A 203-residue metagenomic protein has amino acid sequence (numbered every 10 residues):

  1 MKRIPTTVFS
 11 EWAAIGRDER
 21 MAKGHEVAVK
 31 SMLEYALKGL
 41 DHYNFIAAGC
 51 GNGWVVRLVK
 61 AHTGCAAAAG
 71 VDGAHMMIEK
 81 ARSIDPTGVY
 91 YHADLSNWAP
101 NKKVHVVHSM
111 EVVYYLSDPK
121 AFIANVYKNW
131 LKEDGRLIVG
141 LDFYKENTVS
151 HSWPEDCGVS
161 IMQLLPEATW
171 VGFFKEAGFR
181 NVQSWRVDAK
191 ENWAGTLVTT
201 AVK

Functional and structural regions predicted by a protein language model:
M1-G39, K145-E146: Conserved class I S-adenosyl-L-methionine
I46-N97: Class I SAM-dependent methyltransferase SAM/SAH-binding core
H108: A conserved beta-strand element that flanks and buttresses the S-adenosyl-L-methionine
K120-E133: A short glycine-rich, Lys/Arg-flanked "PGG" loop and its adjoining helix->strand segment in the class I
D134-D142: Conserved beta-strand signature within the Rossmann-like core of class I S-adenosyl-L-methionine
D142-I161: Short, glycine-/aromatic-enriched active-site segment of Class I SAM-dependent methyltransferases
M162-A177: Short alpha-helix
R186-K203: Core SAM-dependent methyltransferase catalytic element
